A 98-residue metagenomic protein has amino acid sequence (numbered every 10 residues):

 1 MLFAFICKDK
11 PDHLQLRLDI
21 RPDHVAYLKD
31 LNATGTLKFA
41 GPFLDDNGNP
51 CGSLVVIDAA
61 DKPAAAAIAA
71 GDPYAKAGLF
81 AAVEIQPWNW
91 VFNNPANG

Functional and structural regions predicted by a protein language model:
M1-G98: Conserved, structured core segments of small domains
